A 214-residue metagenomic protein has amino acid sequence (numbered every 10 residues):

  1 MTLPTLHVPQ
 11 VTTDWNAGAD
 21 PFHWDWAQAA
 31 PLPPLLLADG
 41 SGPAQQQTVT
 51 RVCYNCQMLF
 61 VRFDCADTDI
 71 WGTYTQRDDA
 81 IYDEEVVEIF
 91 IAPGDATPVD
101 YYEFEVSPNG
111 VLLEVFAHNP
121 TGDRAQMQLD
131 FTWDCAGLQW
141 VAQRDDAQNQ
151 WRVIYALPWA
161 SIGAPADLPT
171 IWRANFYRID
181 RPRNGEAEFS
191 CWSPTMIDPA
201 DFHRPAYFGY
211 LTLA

Functional and structural regions predicted by a protein language model:
M1-A214: Structural preference for beta-rich elements and adjacent junctions enriched in aromatics
